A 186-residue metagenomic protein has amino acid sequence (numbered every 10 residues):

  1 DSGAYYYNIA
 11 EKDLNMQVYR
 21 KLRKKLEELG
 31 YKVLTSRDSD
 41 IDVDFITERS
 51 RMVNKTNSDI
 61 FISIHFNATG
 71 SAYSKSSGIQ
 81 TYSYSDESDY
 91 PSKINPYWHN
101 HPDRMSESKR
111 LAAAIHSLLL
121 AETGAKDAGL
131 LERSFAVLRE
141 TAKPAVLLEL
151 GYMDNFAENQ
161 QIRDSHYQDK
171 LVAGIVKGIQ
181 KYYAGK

Functional and structural regions predicted by a protein language model:
D1-N8: Short glycine-rich His-centered loop
I9-K186: Active-site-proximal helix/loop segments of hydrolytic enzymes
